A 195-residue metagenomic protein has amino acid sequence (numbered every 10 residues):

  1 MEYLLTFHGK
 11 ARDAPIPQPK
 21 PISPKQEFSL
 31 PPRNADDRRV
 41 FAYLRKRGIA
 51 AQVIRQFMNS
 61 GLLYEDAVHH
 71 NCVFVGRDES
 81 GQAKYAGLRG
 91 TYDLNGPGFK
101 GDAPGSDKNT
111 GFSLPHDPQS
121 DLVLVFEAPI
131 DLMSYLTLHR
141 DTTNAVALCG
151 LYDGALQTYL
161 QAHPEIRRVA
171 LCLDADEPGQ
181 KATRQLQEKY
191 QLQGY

Functional and structural regions predicted by a protein language model:
M1-R45: Non-catalytic accessory segments of DNA primases and related replication-initiation nucleases
M1-Y3, Q56-L63: Short, small/acidic-rich helices and loops at N termini and domain boundaries of DNA replication/processing enzymes
F41-A51, R77-E79: Serine endopeptidase catalytic core focused on the charge-relay Asp
A67-A162: Phosphate-handling DNA/RNA-contact segment within nucleic-acid enzymes
V125, I166-P178: Acidic beta-strand-to-loop metal/phosphate-binding motif
L151-G154, L173-T183: Acidic, metal-coordinating catalytic cores used for nucleic-acid/nucleotide bond scission and strand-transfer chemistry
Y159-L160, K181-Q193: Short, aromatic/basic amphipathic alpha-helical patches
